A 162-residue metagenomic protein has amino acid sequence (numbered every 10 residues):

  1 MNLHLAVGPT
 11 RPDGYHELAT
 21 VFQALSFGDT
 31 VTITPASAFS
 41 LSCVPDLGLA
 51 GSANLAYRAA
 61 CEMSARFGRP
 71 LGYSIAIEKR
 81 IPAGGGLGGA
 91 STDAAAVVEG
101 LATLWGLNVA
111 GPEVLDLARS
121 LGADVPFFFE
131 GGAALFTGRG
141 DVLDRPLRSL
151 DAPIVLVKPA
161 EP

Functional and structural regions predicted by a protein language model:
M1-Y73, I77-K79: N-terminal beta-alpha supersecondary unit
N2, V31, F39, L87 (+3 more regions): Intrinsic structural disorder
N2-T20, T103, L107-P162: ATP-dependent small-molecule kinase catalytic core of the GHMP/sugar-kinase superfamily and closely related
A24, E62, G100-T103, S120: Residues within well-ordered alpha-helical secondary structure of globular protein domains
A56, G85-G111, F127: DPxDG-like acidic metal-binding loop motif
